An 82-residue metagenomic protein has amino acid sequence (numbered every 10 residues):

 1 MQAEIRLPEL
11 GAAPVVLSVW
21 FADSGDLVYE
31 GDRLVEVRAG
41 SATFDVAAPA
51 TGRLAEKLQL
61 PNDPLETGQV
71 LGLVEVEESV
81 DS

Functional and structural regions predicted by a protein language model:
M1-A3, P49, L58-Q59, V74 (+1 more regions): Flexible, low-complexity "carrier/transfer arms" centered on conserved reactive residues that transiently bear covalent
M1-R33, D45: Acidic, low-complexity mobile loops and tails
E9, V19, E36, E56-K57 (+1 more regions): A residue-level detector for short acidic-glycine micro-motifs
V16, R53-L54: Residues located in well-ordered beta-strands
A22-D23, V28-Y29, A48-P49, Q59-L60 (+1 more regions): Surface-exposed strand-loop junctions at beta-sheet edges and helix termini that form docking/interaction patches
Y29-D45, E66-V80: Short hydrophobic beta/alpha edge segments that flank linear recognition/processing sites
A42, G52-R53, N62: Short active-site-proximal "capping" loops at secondary-structure junctions
